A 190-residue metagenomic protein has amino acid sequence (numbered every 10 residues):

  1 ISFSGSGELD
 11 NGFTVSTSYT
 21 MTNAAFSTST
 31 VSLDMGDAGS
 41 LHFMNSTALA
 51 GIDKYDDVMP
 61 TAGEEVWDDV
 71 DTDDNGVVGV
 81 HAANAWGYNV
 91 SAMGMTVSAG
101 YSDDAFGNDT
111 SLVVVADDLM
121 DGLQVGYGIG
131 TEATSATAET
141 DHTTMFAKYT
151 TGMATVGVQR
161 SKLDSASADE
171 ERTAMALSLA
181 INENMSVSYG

Functional and structural regions predicted by a protein language model:
I1-G190: Outer-membrane beta-barrel proteins
